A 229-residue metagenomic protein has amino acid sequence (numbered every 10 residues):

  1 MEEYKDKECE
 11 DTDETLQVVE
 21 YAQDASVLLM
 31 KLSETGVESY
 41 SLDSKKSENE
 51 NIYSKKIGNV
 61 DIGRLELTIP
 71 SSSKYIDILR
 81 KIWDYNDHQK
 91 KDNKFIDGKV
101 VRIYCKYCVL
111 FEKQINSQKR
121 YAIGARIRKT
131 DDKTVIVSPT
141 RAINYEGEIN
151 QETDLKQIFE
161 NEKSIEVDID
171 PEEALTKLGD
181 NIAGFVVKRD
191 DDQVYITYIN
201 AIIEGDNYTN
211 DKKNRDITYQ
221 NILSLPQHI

Functional and structural regions predicted by a protein language model:
M1-I229: Eukaryotic helix-grip
